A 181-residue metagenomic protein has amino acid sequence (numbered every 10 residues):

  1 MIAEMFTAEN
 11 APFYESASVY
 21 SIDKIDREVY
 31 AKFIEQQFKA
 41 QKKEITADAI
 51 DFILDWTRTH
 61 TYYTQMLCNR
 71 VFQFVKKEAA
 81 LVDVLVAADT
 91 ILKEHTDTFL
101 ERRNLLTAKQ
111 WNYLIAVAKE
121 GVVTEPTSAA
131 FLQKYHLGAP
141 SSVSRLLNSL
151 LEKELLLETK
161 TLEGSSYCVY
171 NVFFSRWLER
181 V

Functional and structural regions predicted by a protein language model:
M1-I2, I25-R27, V71, F174: Conserved nucleotide-binding/hydrolysis micro-motifs of P-loop NTPases
M1-N10: Sensor-1/coupling segment of RecA-like P-loop NTPase cores
M5-F6, I34, C68, K160 (+1 more regions): Short, flexible helix/strand-to-coil boundary loops that buttress conserved ligand/catalytic motifs in alpha/beta
N10-S16: Short, conserved catalytic or adaptor-binding loops enriched in Gly and charged residues
S18-V29: Conserved AAA+ ATPase "SRH/arginine-finger" region at the nucleotide-binding site
E35-T98: Amphipathic alpha-helical "lid/sensor" segments that cap RecA-like P-loop NTPase cores
K93, D97-V181: C-terminal leucine-rich, beta-strand-based interaction scaffolds used for sensing/assembly
